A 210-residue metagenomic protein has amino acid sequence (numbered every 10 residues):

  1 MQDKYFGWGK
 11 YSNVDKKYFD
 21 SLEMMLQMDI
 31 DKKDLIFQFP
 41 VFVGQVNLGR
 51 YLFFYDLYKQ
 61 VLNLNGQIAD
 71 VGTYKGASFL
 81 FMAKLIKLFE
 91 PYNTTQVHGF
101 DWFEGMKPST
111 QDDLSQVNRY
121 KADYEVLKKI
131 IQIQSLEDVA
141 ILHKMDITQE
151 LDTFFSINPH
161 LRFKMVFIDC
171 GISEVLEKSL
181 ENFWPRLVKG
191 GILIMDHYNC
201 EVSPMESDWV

Functional and structural regions predicted by a protein language model:
Y5, Y11-S12, Y18-Q45, L62 (+1 more regions): S-adenosylmethionine/decaboxylated-SAM
N47, Y51-F54, F79: Short alpha-helical patches at coil-to-helix transitions and adjacent helical residues in well-structured domains
Y51-L64: Conserved alpha-helix/loop element of class I SAM-dependent methyltransferases that forms part of the SAM/SAH-binding
